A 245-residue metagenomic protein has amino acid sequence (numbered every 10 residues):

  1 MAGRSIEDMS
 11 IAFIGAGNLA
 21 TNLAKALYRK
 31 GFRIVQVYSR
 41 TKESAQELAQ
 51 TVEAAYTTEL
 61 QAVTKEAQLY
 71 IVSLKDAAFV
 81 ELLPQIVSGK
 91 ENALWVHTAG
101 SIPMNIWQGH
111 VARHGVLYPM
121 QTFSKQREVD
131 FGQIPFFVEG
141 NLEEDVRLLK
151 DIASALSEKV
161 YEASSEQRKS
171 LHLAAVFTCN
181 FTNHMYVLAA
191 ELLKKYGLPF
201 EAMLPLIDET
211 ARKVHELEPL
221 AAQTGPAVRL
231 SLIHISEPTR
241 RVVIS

Functional and structural regions predicted by a protein language model:
A2-Y56: NAD(P)+-binding Rossmann beta1-loop-alpha1 motif at the extreme N-terminus of oxidoreductases
S5, S10, E201-S236: NAD(P)-dependent Rossmann-like dehydrogenase/reductase catalytic/cofactor-binding core
M9, S44, L48-T51, E128-H215: Internal alpha-helical scaffold of NAD(P)-dependent oxidoreductase catalytic cores
F32-R33, A112, E158, L198: Short phosphate-binding/catalytic loops that engage adenosine nucleotides
K42, V52-E128: Rossmann-like NAD(P)(H) cofactor-binding subdomain of soluble oxidoreductases
H234-S245: Single conserved hydrophobic/aromatic residue that forms the stacking wall/gate of nucleotide- or nucleobase-binding
